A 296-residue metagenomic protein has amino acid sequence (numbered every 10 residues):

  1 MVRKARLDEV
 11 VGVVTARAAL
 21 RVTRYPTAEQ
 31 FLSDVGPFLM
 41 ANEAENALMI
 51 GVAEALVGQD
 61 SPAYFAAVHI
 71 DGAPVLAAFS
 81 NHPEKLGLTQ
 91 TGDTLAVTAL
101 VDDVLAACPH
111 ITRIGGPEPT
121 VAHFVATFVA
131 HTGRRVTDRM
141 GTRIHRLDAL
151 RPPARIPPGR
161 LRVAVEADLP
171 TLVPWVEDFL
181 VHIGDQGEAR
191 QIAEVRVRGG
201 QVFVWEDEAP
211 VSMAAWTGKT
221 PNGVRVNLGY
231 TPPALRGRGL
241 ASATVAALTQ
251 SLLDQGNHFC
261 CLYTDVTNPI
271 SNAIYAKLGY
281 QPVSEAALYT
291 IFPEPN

Functional and structural regions predicted by a protein language model:
M1-V13, I70-V75, S80-P158, Y289: Acyl-donor-binding surface of acyltransferase catalytic domains
K4-M49, L150-D185: Short amphipathic alpha-helix that is part of the acyltransferase structural core
T15-A16, L20-T27, P37-E43, I50-C108 (+2 more regions): Conserved donor-binding loop and adjoining core beta-sheet/short helix segment in diverse acyl/aminoacyl transferases
D71-G72, F79-E84, L150, E177-N227: Acetyl-CoA-dependent GNAT
T94-D103, N227-P233, G237-D254, N272-K277: Conserved acetyl-CoA-binding loop-helix of GNAT-fold acetyltransferases
C108-E118, L252-T264: Conserved GNAT acetyl-CoA-binding A-motif
G115-V121, L262-N272, Y289-P295: Conserved beta-strand-loop-alpha-helix junction that forms the acyl-donor binding cleft
P119-T137, S242, V266-S284: Conserved active-site alpha-helix within GNAT-family acetyltransferase domains
